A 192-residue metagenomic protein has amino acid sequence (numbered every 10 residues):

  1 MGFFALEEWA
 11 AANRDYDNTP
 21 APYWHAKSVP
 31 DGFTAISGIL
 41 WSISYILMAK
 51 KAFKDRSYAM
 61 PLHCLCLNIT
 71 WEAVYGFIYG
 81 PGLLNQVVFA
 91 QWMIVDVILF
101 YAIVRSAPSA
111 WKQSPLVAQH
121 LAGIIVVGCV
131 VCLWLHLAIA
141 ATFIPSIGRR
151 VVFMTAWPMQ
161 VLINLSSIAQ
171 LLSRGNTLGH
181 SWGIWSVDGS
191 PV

Functional and structural regions predicted by a protein language model:
M1-V192: Alpha-helical membrane-protein topology signature
